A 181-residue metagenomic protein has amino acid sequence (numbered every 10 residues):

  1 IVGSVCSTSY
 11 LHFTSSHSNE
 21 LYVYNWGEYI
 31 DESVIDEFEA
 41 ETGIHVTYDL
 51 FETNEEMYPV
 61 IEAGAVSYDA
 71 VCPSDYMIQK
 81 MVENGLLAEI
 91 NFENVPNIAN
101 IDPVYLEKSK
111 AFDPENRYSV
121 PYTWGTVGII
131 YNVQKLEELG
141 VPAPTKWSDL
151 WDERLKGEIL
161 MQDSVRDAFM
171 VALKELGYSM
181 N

Functional and structural regions predicted by a protein language model:
I1-C6: Hydrophobic membrane-insertion alpha-helices, especially the h-region of bacterial N-terminal signal peptides
T8-N84: Early extracytoplasmic/lumenal segment of secretory-pathway proteins
S67, C72-N181: Extracytoplasmic ligand-binding site segments that recognize negatively charged/polar headgroups
